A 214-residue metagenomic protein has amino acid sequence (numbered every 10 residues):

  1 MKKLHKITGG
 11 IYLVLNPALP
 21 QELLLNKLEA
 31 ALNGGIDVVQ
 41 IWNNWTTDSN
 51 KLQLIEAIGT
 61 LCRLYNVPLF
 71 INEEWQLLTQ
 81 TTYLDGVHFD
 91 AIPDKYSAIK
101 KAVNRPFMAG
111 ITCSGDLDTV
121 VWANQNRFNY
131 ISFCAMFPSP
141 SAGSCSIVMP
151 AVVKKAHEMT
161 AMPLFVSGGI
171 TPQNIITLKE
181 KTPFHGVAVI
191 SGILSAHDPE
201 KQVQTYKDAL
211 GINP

Functional and structural regions predicted by a protein language model:
M1-N26, K101: N-terminal amphipathic alpha-helix/helix-capping segment at the start of soluble metabolic enzymes
L13, N44, A91-I99, S132-S144 (+1 more regions): Glycine-rich phosphate-binding active-site loops on the catalytic face of alpha/beta enzymes
V14-P17, D37-N50, G59-K100, P106-W122 (+2 more regions): Catalytic beta/alpha-barrel core
Q21-L25, D48, L52, N72 (+6 more regions): Structural motif corresponding to alpha-helix initiation and N-cap regions
N26-I36: A short, Lys/Arg-enriched amphipathic alpha-helix followed by its capping loop at the start of a domain
K27, L69-D85, G115-N129, M159-T160 (+3 more regions): Catalytic cores of alpha/beta
L52-A57, C145-K154: Charged helix-capping and loop-helix junction motifs
C62, H157-M159: A generic structural signal for well-ordered alpha-helical segments
